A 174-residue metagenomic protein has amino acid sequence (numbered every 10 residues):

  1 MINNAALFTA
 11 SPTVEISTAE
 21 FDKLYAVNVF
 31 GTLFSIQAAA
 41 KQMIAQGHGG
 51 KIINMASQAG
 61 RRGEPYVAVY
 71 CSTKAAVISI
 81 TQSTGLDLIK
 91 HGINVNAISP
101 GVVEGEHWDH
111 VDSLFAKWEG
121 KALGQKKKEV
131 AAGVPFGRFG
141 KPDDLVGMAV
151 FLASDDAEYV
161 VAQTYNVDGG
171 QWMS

Functional and structural regions predicted by a protein language model:
P12-T13, E20-K23, K126, V130-A131: Substrate-binding pocket helix/loop in short-chain dehydrogenase/reductase
V14, R62-A68, K90-H91, G137 (+1 more regions): Active-site loop immediately N-terminal to the catalytic Tyr-X3-Lys motif of short-chain dehydrogenase/reductase
I36, T73, T81: Active-site helix of classical SDR
K41, L86-D87, E158: Alpha-helical segment proximal to the catalytic Tyr-Lys
S57: Residue(s) in the substrate-gating loop at a strand-loop-helix junction that position the organic substrate next
R62, F136, A149-V150, V161-S174: Short C-terminal tail/terminal secondary-structure segment of NAD(P)H-dependent dehydrogenase/reductase domains
I89, N94, V160-A162: Short, small/polar-rich loop/turn modules that mediate ligand/substrate recognition or access, typified
